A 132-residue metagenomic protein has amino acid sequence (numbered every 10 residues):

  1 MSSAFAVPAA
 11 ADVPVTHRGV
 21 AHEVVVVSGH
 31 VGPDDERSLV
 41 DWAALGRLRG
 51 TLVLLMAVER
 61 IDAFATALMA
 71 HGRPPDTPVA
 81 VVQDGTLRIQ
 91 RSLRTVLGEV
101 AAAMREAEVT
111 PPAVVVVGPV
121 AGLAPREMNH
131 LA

Functional and structural regions predicted by a protein language model:
M1-V31: Short glycine-cluster motifs
A21-A132: A contiguous loop/helix-start segment that scaffolds small-molecule binding in enzyme catalytic cores
